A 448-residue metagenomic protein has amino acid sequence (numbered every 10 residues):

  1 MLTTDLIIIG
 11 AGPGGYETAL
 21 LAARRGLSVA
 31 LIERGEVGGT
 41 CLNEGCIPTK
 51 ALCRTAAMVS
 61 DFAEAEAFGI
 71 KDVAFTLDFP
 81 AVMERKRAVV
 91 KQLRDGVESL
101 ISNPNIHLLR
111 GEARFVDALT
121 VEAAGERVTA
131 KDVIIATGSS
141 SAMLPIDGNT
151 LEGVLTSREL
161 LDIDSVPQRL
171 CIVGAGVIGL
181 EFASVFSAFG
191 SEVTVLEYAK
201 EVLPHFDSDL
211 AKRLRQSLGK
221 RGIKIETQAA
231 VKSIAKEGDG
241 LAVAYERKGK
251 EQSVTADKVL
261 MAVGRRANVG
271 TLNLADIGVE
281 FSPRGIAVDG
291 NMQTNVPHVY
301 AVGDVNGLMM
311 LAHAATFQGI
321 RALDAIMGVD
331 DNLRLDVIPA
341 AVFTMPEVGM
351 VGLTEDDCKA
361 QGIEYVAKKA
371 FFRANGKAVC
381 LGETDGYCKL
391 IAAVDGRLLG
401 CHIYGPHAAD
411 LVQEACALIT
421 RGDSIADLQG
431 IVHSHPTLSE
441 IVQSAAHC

Functional and structural regions predicted by a protein language model:
M1-G12, V166-V173: Beta1/beta-strand and adjacent pyrophosphate-binding region of the FAD-binding site in flavoprotein oxidoreductases
L2-T3, L20-L27, I32-V166, T194 (+8 more regions): Glycine-rich flavin
L2-T4, A124-D132, G249-K258, N295: Core beta-strand elements of the Rossmann-like FAD/NAD(P) dinucleotide-binding domain in flavoenzyme oxidoreductases
I7-G14, T18-G35, T40, I47 (+3 more regions): Flexible, glycine-rich terminal cap/loop adjacent to redox cofactors in electron-transfer oxidoreductases
G15, G179-L180: N-terminal Rossmann-fold NAD(P) dinucleotide-binding loop
A19, A23, A183, S187-A188: Gly/Ala-rich phosphate-binding loop of Rossmann-like dinucleotide-binding domains, activating on the conserved
T150-P167, S253-M327: FAD-site-proximal beta/loop scaffold in flavoenzymes
